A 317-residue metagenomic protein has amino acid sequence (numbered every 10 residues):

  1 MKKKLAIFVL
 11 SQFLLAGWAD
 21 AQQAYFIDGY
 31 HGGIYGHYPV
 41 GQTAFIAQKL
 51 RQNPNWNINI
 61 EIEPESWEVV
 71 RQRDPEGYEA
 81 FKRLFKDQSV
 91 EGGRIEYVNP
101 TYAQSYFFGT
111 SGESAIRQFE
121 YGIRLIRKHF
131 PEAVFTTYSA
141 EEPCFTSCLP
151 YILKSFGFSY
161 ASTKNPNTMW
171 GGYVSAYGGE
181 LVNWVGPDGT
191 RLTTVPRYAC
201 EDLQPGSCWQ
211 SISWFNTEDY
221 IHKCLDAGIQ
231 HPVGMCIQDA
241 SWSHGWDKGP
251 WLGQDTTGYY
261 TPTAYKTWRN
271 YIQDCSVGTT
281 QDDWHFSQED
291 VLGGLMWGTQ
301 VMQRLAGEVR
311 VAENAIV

Functional and structural regions predicted by a protein language model:
M1-K4: Positively charged n-region of N-terminal signal peptides that target proteins for export
I7-A16: Bacterial N-terminal signal peptides
G17-A21: Sec/Tat signal peptide C-region and signal peptidase I cleavage site
Q22-V317: Catalytic-domain carbohydrate-binding cleft regions of carbohydrate-active enzymes
